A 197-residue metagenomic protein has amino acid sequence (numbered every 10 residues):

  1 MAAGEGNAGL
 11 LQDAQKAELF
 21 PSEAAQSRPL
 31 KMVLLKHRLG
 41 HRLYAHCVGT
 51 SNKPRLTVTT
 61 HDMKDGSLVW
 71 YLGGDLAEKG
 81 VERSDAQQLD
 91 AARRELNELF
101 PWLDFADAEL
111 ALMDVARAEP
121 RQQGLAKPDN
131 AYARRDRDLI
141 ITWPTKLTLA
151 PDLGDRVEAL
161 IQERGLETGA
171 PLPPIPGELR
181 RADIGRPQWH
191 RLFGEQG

Functional and structural regions predicted by a protein language model:
M1-D136: Active-site substrate-recognition segment that forms the wall of the catalytic cavity or substrate channel
L99-Q196: C-terminal catalytic lobe of FAD-dependent flavoproteins
